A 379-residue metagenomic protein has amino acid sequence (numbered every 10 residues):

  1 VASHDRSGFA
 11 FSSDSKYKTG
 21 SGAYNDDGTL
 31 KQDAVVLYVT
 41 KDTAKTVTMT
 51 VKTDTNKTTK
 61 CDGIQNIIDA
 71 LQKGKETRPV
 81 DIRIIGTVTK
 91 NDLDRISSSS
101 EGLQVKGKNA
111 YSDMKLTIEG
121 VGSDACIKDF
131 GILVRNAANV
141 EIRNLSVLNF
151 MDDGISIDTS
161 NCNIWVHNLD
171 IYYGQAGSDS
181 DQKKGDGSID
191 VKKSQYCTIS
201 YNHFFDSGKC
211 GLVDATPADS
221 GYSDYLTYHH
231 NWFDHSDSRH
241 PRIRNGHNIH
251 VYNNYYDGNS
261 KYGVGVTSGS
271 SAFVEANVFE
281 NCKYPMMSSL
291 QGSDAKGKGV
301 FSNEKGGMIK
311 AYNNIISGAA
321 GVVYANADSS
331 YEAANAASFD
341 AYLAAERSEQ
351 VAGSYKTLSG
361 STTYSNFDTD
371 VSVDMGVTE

Functional and structural regions predicted by a protein language model:
V1, G28, V36, N245 (+1 more regions): Extracellular beta-rich repeat passengers
S7-D81: Acidic Gly/Asp/Thr-rich repetitive segments characteristic of extracellular carbohydrate-active and adhesion proteins
T29-Q32, K75-E76, A110-Y111, K192-K193 (+1 more regions): Extracellular/periplasmic catalytic domains that process cell-envelope and extracellular macromolecules
K52-T77, D92-T117, C126-R143, L148-C162 (+1 more regions): Extracellular beta-strand-rich solenoid/capping regions of secreted or surface-exposed proteins that bind or remodel
I84, V105, G120, V134 (+7 more regions): Extracellular beta-strand solenoids
T87-K90, S123-D124, G321: Acidic glycine-/aspartate-rich tracts in secreted/extracellular proteins
I96-K106, K128-I132, N149-D158, S178-V191 (+4 more regions): Extracellular beta-strand/beta-solenoid scaffold signature
M114-K115, E119-D124, A138-N149, N161-G177 (+6 more regions): Right-handed parallel beta-helix
